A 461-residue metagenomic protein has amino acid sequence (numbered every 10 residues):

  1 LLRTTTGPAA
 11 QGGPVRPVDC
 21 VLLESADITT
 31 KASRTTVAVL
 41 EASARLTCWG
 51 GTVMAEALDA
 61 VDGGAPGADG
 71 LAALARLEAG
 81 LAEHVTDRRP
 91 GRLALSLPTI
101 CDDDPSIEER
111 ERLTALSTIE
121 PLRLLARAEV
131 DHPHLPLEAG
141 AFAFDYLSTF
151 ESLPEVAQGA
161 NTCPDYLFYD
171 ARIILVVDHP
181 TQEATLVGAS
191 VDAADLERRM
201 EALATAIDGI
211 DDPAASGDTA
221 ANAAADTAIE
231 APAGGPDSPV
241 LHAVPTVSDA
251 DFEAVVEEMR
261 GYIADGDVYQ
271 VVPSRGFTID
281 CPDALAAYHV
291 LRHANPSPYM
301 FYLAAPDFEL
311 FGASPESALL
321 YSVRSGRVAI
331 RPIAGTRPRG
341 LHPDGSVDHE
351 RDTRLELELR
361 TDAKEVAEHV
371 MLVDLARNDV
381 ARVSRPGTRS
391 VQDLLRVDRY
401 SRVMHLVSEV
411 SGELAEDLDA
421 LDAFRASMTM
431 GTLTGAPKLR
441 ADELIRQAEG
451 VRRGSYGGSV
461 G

Functional and structural regions predicted by a protein language model:
L1-G461: Extended alpha-helical targeting/anchoring segments, especially N-terminal organellar/secretory targeting helices
